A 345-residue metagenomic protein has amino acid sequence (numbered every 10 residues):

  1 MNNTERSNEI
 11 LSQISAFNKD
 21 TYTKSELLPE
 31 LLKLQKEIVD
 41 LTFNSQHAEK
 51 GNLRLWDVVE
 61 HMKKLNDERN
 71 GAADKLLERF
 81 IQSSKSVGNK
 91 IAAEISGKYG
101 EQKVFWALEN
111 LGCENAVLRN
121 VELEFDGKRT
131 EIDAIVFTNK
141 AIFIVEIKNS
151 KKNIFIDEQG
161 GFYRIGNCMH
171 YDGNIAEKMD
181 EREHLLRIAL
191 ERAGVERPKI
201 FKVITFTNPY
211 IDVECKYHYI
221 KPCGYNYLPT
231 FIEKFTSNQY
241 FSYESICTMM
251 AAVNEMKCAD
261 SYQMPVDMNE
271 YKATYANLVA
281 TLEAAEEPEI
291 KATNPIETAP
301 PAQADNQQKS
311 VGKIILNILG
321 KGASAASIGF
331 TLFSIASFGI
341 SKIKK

Functional and structural regions predicted by a protein language model:
M1-T130, A141, I156, Y163-K345: Surface-exposed interaction regions that form or flank ligand-binding interfaces
D133: Cell-envelope/extracellular polymer assembly enzymes that use nucleotide-activated donors
V136-G160: Active-site beta-strand-loop-beta-strand hairpin of nuclease catalytic cores that positions key catalytic residues
